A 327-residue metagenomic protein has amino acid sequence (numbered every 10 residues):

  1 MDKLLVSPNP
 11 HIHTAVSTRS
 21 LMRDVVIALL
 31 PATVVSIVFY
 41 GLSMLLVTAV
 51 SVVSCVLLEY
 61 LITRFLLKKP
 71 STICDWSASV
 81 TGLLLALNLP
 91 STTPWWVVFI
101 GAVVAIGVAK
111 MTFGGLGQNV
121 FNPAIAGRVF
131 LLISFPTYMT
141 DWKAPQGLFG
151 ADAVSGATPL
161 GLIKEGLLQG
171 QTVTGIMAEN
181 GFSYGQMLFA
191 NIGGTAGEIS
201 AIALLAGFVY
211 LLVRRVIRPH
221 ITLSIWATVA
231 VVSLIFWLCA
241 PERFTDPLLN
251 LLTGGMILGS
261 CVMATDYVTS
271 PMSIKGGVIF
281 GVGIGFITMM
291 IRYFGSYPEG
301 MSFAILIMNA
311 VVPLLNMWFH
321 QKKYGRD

Functional and structural regions predicted by a protein language model:
M1-R23, Y293-D327: Cytosolic-side transmembrane-helix boundaries in multi-pass membrane proteins
M1-V56: N-terminal signal-anchor module of multipass membrane proteins
D24-A32, V47-E59, S77-G82, A86 (+15 more regions): Alpha-helical transmembrane segments in multi-pass membrane proteins
L42-S54, T92-G101, M187, N191-A201 (+1 more regions): Structural signature of hydrophobic alpha-helical transmembrane segments
L57-K69, I106-G117, A206-R215, C261-S270: C-terminal ends of transmembrane helices
L84-A153: Membrane-interface helix-loop-helix junctions at boundaries between adjacent transmembrane segments
V120-A124, P247-G254, G277, S296-M308: Loop-to-transmembrane alpha-helix initiation sites
P123-L205: Long hydrophobic alpha-helical segments that form multi-pass transmembrane helix bundles in integral membrane proteins
